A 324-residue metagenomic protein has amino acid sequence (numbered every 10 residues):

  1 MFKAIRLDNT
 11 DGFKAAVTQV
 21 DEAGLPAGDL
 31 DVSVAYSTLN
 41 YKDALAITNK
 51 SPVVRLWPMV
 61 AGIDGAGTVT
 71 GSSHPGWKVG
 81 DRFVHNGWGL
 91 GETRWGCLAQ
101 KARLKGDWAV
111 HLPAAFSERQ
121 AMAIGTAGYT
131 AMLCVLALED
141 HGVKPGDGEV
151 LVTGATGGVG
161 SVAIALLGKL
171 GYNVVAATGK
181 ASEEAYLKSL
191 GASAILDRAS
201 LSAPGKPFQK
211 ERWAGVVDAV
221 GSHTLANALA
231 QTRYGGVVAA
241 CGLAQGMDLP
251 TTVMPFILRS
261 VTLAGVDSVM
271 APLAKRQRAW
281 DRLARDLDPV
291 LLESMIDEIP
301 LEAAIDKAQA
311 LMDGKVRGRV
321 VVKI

Functional and structural regions predicted by a protein language model:
A23-T38, K50-L90: Glycine-rich beta-strand-centered segment in the early N-terminal region that forms part of a ligand/cofactor-binding
D81-R82, K101, K169, V237: Residue-level marker of beta-strand positions
V84, A214-V217, A239: N-terminal Rossmann-like NAD(P) cofactor-binding module of classical short-chain dehydrogenase/reductase
N86-L151: NAD(P)H dinucleotide-binding glycine-rich loop of Rossmann-like/cofactor-binding domains, especially the beta1-alpha1
G128-Y129, G154-S161, G221: Glycine-rich NAD(P) Rossmann-fold beta1-alpha1 loop
G168-T224, D281: Adenosine-nucleotide cofactor-binding segment
H223-P289: Glycine-rich phosphate-binding loop and adjacent beta-alpha segment of Rossmann(oid) nucleotide-cofactor-binding
Q277-I324: C-terminal hydrophobic helical "lid"/dimerization subdomain of Rossmann-like NAD(P)H-dependent oxidoreductases
